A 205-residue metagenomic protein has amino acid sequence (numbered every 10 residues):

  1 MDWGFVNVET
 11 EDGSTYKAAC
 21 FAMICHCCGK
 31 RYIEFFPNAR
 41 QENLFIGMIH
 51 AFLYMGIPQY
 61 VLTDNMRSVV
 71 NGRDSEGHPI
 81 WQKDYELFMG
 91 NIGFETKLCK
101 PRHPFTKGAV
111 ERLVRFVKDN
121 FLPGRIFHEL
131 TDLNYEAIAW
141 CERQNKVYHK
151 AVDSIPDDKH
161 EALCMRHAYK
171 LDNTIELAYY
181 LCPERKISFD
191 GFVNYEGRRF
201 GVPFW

Functional and structural regions predicted by a protein language model:
M1-R31, A39-N43, G90, A178 (+1 more regions): Mobile-element integrase/transposase regions, centering on the N-terminal DNA-binding/Zn-coordinating module
G29-E34, V70: Short small-residue beta-strand/loop micro-motif enriched in glycine and branched aliphatics
I33-Y60: Active-site beta-loop-alpha junctions of metal-dependent nucleic acid enzymes, especially the RNase H-like/DDE
I57-G77: Acidic/histidine-rich, metal-coordinating catalytic segments
T63-D64, S75-E76, T96-K118, L133: RNase H-like two-metal-ion nuclease catalytic core shared by retroviral integrases and related mobile-element nucleases
H78-T96: Two-metal-ion acidic nuclease core segments, chiefly of the RNase H-like superfamily
V114-W205: Active-site-proximal acidic segments at structured loop/helix or strand boundaries that coordinate catalytic metals
